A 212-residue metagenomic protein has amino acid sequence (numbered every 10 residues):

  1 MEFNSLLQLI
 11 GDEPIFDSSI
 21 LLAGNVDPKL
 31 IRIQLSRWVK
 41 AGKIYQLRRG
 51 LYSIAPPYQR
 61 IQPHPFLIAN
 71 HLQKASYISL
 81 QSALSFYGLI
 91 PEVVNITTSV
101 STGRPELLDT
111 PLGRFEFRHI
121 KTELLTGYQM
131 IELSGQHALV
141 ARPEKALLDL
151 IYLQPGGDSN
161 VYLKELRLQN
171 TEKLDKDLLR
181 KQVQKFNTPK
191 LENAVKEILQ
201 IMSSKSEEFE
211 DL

Functional and structural regions predicted by a protein language model:
M1-A75: Short beta-edge/loop segments at beta->alpha junctions of small alpha/beta modules that act as binding/recognition
I54-L212: Nucleic-acid-binding surface
